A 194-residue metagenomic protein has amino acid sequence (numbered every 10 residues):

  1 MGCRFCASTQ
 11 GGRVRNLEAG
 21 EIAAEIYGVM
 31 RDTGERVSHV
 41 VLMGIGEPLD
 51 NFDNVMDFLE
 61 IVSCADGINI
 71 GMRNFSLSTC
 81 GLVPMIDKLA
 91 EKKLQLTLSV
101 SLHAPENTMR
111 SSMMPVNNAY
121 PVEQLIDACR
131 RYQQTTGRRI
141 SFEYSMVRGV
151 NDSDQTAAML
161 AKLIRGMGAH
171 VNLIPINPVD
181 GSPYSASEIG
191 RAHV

Functional and structural regions predicted by a protein language model:
M1-G20: Canonical Radical SAM [4Fe-4S] cluster-binding loop centered on the CxxxCxxC motif and its immediate flanking residues
A23-H39, G44-G190: Conserved AdoMet/S-adenosylmethionine-binding subsite of the radical SAM
A192-V194: Conserved small/polar residues in nucleotide/adenosyl-binding loops
